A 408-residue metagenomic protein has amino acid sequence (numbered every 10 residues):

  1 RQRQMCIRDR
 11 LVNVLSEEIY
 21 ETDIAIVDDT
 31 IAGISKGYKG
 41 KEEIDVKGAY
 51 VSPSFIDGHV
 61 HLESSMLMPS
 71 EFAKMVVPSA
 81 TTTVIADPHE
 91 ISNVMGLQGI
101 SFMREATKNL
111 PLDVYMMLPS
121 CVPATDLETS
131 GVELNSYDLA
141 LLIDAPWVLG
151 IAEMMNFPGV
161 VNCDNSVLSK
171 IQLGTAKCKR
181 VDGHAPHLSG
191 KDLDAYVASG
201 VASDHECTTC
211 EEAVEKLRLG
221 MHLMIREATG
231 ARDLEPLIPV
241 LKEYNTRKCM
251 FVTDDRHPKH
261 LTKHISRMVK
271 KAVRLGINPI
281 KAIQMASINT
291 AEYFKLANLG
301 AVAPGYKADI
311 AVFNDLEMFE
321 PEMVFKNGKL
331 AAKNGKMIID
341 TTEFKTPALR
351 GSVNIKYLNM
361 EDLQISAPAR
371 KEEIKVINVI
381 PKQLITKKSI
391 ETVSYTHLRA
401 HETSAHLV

Functional and structural regions predicted by a protein language model:
Q2-D9, T396-T403: Conserved small/polar residues in nucleotide/adenosyl-binding loops
R10-P53: Histidine-rich, glycine-flanked metal-binding segment
Y50-E71: Di-metal (Zn2+ and/or Mg2+/Mn2+) metal-binding site signature of metallo-dependent hydrolases with the MBL/beta-CASP
I56-G58, V84-A86, V114-M116, A152 (+4 more regions): Hydrophobic faces of well-ordered beta-strands that scaffold small-molecule active sites in alpha/beta enzyme cores
A73-R180: Divalent-metal coordination cores built from histidine and acidic residues
E153-E211, E227-A231: Divalent metal-binding pocket/active-site signature
V240-F319, F325: His/Asp/Glu-enriched, well-ordered alpha-helical/loop segment that forms or immediately abuts the divalent-metal
A291-E292, L296-L299, P304-L398: Hard-cation-handling environments
